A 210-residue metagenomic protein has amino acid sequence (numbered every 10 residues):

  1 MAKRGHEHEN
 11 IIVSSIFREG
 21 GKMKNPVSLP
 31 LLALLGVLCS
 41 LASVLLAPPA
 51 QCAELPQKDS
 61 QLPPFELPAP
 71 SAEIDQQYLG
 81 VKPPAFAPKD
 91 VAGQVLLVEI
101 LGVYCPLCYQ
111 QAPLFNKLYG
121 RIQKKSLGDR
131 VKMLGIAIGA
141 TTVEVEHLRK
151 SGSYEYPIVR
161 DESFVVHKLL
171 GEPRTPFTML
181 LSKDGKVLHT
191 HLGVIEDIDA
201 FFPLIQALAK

Functional and structural regions predicted by a protein language model:
R4-K22: Short, Lys/Arg-enriched N-terminal segments with co-localized hydrophobic residues within the first ~10-30 amino acids
L32-A47: Bacterial N-terminal signal peptides
L46-Y78: N-proximal helix/coil linker or "cap" segments that precede and/or mark the start of modular domains
L67-L96: A short beta-strand-turn-helix
A92, I100-K117: Conserved redox-active cysteine motifs that mediate thiol-disulfide chemistry, especially di-cysteine Cys-X(1-2)-Cys
L97-V98, M133: Hydrophobic beta-strand anchors of alpha/beta hydrolase catalytic cores
Y109-G152, V165-H167: Structural microenvironment flanking redox-active thiols in thiol-disulfide oxidoreductases
L148-Y154, E162-I205: Thiol/disulfide oxidoreductase modules built on the thioredoxin-like
